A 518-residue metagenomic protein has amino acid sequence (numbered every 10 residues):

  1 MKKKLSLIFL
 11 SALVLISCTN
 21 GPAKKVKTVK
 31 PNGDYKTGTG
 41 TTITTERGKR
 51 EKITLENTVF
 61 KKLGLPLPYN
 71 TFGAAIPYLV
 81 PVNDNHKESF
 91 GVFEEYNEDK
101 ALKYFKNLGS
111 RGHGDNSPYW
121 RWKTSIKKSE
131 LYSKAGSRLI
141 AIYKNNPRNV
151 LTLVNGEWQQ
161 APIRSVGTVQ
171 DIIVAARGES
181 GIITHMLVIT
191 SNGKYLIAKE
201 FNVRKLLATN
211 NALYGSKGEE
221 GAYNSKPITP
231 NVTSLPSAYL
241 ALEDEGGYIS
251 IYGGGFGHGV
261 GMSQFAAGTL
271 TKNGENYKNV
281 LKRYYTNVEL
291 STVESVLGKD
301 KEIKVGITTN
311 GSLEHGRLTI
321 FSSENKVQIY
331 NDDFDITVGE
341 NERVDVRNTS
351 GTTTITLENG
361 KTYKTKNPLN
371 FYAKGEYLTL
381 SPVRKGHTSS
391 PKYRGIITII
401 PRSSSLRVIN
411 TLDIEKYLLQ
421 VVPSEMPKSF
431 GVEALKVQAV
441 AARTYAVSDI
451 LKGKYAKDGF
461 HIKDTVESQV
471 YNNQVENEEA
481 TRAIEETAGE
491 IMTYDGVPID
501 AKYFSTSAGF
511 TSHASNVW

Functional and structural regions predicted by a protein language model:
M1-W518: Conserved, single-site charged/polar hotspot
